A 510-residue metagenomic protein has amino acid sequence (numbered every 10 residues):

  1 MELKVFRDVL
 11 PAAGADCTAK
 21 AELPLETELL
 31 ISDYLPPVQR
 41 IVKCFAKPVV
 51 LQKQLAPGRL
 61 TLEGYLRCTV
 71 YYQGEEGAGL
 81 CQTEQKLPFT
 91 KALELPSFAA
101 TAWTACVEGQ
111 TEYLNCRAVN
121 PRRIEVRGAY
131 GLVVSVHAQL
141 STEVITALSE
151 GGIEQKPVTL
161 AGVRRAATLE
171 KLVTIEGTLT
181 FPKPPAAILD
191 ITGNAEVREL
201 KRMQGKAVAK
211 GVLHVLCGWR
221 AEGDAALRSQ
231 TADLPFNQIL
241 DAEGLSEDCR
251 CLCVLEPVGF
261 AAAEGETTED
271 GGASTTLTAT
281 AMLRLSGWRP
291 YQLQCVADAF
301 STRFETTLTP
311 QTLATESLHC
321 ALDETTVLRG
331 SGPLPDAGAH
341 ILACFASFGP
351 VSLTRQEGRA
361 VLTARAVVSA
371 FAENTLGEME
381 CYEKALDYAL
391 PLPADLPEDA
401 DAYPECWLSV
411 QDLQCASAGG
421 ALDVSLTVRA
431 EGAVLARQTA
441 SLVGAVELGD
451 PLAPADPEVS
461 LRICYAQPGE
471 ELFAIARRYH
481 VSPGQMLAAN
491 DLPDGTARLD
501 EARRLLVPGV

Functional and structural regions predicted by a protein language model:
M1-D450, A455-E458: Membrane-lipid interaction segments
G449-A488, P493-V510: Primarily a LysM-type cell-wall glycan-binding module
